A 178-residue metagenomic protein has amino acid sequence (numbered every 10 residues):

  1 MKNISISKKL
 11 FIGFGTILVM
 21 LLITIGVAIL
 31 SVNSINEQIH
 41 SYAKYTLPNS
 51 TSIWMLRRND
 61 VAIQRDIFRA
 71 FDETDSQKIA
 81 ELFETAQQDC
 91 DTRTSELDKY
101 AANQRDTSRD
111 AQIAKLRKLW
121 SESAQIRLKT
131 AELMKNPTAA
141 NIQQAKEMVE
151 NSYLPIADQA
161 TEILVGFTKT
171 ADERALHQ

Functional and structural regions predicted by a protein language model:
M1-K78, A131, T168-Q178: Hydrophobic membrane-targeting segments
L10-I12, I23-A28, F83, Q87 (+2 more regions): Generic detector of intrinsically disordered, low-complexity, polar/charged segments
Q38-Q125, K129-I156: Membrane-proximal N-terminal soluble sensing/regulatory segments of transmembrane proteins
E147-E173, H177: Extracellular/periplasmic juxtamembrane segments that couple receptor/chemosensory ectodomains to their
